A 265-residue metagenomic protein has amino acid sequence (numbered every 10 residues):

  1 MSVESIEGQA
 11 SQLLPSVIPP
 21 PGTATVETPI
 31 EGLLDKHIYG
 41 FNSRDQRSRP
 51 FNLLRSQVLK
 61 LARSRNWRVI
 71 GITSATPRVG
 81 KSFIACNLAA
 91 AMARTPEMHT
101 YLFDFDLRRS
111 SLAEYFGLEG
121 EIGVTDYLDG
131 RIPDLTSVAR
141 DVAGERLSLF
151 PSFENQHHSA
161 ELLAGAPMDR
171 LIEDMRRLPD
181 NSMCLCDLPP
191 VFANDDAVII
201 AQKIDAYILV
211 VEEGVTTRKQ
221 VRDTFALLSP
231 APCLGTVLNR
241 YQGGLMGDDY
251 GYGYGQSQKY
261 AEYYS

Functional and structural regions predicted by a protein language model:
M1-G8, R222-S265: Hydrophobic micro-sites
S2-T28: Interdomain "pre-motor" coupling segment immediately N-terminal to P-loop NTPase/helicase cores
V26-N52, S56, R63, A75-T76 (+6 more regions): P-loop/Walker-type NTP enzyme "switch/lid" segment
L61-W67: Phosphate-binding P-loop
G71-T73: Short hydrophobic/aromatic beta-strand immediately N-terminal to the Walker A/P-loop
K81: Conserved lysine of the Walker
I84, L88: Hydrophobic positions on the alpha1 helix immediately C-terminal to the Walker A/P-loop
P190-A193, I204-V221: Conserved Switch II/interswitch segment of TRAFAC-class P-loop GTPases
